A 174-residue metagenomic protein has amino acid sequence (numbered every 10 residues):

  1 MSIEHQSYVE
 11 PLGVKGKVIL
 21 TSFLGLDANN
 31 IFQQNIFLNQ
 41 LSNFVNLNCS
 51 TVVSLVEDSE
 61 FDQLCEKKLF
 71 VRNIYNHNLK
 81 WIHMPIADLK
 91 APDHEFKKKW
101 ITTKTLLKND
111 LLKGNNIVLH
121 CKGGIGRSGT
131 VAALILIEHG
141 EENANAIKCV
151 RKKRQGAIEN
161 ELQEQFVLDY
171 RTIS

Functional and structural regions predicted by a protein language model:
M1-V118, T130-S174: Cys-dependent protein tyrosine phosphatase-like superfamily
C121: Short cysteine clusters
G124: Conserved G/P- and acidic residue-centered "switch" motifs that form tight phosphate/ATP-binding loops in soluble
R127: Conserved SAM/SAH-binding loop-helix junction of Class I S-adenosyl-L-methionine-dependent methyltransferases
